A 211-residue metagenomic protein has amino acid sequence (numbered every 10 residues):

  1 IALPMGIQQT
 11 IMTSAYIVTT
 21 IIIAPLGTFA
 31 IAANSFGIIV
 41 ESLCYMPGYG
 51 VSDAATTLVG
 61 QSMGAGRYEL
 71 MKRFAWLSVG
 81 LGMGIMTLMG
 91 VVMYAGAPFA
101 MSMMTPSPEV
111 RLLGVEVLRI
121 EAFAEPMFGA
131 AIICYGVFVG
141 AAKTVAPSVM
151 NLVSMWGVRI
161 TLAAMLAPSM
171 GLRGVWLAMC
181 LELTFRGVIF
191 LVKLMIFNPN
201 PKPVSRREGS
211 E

Functional and structural regions predicted by a protein language model:
I1-L3, V59-A124, L166-E211: Short alpha-helical transmembrane segments in multi-pass integral membrane proteins
I1-V18, I22, L43, P47 (+3 more regions): Hydrophobic faces of transmembrane alpha-helices in multi-pass small-molecule transporters and flippases across diverse
M5, Q9, I17, I21 (+6 more regions): Transmembrane alpha-helix boundary and packing residues in multipass membrane permease domains and related
T10-L43, Q61, F99-P108, S169: Helix-terminus/linker motif at the lipid-water interface of multi-pass membrane proteins
T20, A33-A97, F128-N151: Small-residue-rich hydrophobic transmembrane alpha-helices
I39-S42, R119, L152-T161: Small-residue-enriched core segments of transmembrane alpha-helices in multipass membrane transport and channel
S52, E121-G140, A146-W156, R173-L191: Short runs within selected transmembrane alpha-helices of multi-pass transporters and secretion channels
I132, G157-L166: Transmembrane alpha-helical segments of integral membrane proteins
